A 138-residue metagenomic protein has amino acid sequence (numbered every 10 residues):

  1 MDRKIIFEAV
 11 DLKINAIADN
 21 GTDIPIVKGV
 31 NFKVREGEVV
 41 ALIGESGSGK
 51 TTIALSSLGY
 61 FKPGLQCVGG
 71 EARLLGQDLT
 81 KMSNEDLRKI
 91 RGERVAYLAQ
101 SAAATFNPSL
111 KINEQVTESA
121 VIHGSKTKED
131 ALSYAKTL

Functional and structural regions predicted by a protein language model:
M1-N20: ABC-family P-loop ATPase nucleotide-binding domain
I17-N20, G59-P63, K81, E114-D130: ABC-type ATPase nucleotide-binding domains, specifically the catalytic core motifs of the NBD
I43-E45: The feature captures the beta-strand-to-loop junction immediately N-terminal to the Walker
Q66-D78: Conserved ABC transporter NBD signature motif
D78, D130-L138: Conserved ABC ATPase "signature" region
S101, P108-I122, Y134: Q-loop/switch helix immediately C-terminal to the Walker
